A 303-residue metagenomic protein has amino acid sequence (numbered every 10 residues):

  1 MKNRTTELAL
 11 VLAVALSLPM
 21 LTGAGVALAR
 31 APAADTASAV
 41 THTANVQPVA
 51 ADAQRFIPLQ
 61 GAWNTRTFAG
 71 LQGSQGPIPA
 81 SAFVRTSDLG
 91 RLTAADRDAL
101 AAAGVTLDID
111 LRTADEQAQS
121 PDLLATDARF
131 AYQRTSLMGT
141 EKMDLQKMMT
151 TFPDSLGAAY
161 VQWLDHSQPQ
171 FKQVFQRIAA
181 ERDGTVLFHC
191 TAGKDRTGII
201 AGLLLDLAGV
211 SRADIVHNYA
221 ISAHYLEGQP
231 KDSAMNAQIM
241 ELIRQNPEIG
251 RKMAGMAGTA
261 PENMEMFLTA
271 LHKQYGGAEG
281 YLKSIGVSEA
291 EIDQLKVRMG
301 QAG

Functional and structural regions predicted by a protein language model:
M1-T5: Positively charged n-region of N-terminal signal peptides that target proteins for export
E7-V186, I200-G303: Cys-dependent protein tyrosine phosphatase-like superfamily
T191-A192, R196-T197: Ser/Thr-glycine-rich phosphate-binding loops at phosphate-binding pockets of nucleotides, nucleotide cofactors
